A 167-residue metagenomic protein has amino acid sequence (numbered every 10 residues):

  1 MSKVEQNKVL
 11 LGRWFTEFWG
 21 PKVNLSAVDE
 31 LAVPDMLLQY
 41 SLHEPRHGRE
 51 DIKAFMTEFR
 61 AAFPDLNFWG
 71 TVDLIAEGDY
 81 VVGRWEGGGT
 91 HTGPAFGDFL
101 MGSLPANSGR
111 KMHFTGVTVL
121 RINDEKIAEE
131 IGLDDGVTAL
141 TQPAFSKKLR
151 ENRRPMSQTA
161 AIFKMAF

Functional and structural regions predicted by a protein language model:
M1-F167: C-terminal and inter-domain tail/linker signature
